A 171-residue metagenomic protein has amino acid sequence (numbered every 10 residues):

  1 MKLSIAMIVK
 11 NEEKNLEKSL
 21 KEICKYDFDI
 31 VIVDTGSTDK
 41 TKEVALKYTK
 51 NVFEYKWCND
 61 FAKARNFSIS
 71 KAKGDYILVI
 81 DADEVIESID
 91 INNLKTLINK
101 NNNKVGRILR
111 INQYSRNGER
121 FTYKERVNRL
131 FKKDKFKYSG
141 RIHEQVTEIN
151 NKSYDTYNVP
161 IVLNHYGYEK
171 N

Functional and structural regions predicted by a protein language model:
M1-S4: Extreme N-terminal starter segment of soluble prokaryotic enzymes
A6-Y26: Short, well-formed alpha-helical segments that are part of the catalytic scaffolds of diverse glycosyltransferases
M7, F28-G36, F53, A82: Short beta-strand/loop segment that forms part of the nucleotide-sugar
K14-K18, D39-Y48, I89: Acidic helix N-cap motif at the loop->helix transition within catalytic regions of sugar-transfer enzymes
E22, D34-V44, W57, D81 (+1 more regions): A conserved acidic beta->alpha catalytic loop
K42-K71: Conserved donor nucleotide-binding strand/loop of the catalytic core
A62-I69, I80, I86-N171: Catalytic-site signature of metal-activated, phosphate-bearing donor transferases, centered on the GT-A/GT-A-like
I77: Short aromatic/hydrophobic "clamp" motif used to bind/position activated sugar donors
